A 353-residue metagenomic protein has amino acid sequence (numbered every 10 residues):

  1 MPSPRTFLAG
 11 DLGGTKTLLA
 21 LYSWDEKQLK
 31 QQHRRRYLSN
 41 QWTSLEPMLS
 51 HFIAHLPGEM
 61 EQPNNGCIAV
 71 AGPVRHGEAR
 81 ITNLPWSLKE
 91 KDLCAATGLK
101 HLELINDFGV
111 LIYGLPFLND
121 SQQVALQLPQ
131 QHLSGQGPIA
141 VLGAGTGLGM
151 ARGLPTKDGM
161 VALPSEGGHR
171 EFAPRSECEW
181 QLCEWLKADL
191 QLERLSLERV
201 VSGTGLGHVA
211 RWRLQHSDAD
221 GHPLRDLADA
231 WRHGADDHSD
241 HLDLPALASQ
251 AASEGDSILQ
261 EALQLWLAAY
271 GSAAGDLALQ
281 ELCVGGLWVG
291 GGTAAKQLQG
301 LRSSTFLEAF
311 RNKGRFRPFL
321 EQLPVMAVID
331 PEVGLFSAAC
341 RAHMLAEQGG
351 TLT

Functional and structural regions predicted by a protein language model:
M1-E61, E184-T353: ATP-binding/phosphotransfer module of carbohydrate and carboxylate kinases, centering on a glycine-rich
P4-R5, L99-K100, G135-I139, D158 (+2 more regions): Short coil/turn connectors at secondary-structure junctions
D11, D107, G145: Active-site glycine-centered loops adjacent to acidic/histidine catalytic or metal-binding residues that shape
W24-Q28, T82-S87, L118-L126, P155-L163 (+1 more regions): A glycine- and small-aliphatic-rich helix-loop capping segment at beta-alpha/alpha-beta transitions that lines
R35-Y37, L126, R170: Generic detection of short hydrophobic beta-strand segments and adjacent strand-loop junctions
P57-L104, G109-Q122, V141, G286 (+1 more regions): Short beta-strand-loop/turn "lid" adjacent to the catalytic site in phosphate-handling enzymes
N119-Q130, A342-G349: Short, electropositive alpha-helical surface patch
L128, S134-R199, G203-T204, L298 (+2 more regions): Glycine-rich phosphate-binding loop of actin/hexokinase-like ATP-binding domains
